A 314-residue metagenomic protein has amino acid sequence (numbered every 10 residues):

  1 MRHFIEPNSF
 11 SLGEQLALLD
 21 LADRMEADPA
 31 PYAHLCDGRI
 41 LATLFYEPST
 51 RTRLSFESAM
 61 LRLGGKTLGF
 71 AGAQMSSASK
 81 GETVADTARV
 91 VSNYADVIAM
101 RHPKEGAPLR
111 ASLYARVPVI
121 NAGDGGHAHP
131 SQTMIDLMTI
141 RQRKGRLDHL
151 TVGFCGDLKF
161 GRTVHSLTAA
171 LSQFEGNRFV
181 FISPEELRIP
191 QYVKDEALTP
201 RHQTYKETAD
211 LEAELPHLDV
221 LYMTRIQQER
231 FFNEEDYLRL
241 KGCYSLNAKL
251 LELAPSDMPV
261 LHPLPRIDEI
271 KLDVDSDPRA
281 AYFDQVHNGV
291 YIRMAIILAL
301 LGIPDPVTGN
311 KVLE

Functional and structural regions predicted by a protein language model:
M1-L54, S58: Positively charged, low-complexity intrinsically disordered leader regions
H34-R141, D268-K271: Phosphate/diphosphate ligand-binding glycine-rich loop within oxidoreductases
L35-L41, D148-V152, G176, D257: Phosphate-coordination loops involved in phosphoryl transfer and adenosine-cofactor binding
E47-A59, Q142-M223: Glycine-rich phosphate/diphosphate-binding loop of Rossmann-like nucleotide-binding domains
V117, E175-N177, L253-P259: A short helix->loop->beta-strand "cap" motif at the edges of active sites that frequently abuts
A197-V274, R279-A280: Rossmann-like adenosine-cofactor binding region
D257-M258, P263-E314: Adenosine-phosphate binding glycine-rich loop
